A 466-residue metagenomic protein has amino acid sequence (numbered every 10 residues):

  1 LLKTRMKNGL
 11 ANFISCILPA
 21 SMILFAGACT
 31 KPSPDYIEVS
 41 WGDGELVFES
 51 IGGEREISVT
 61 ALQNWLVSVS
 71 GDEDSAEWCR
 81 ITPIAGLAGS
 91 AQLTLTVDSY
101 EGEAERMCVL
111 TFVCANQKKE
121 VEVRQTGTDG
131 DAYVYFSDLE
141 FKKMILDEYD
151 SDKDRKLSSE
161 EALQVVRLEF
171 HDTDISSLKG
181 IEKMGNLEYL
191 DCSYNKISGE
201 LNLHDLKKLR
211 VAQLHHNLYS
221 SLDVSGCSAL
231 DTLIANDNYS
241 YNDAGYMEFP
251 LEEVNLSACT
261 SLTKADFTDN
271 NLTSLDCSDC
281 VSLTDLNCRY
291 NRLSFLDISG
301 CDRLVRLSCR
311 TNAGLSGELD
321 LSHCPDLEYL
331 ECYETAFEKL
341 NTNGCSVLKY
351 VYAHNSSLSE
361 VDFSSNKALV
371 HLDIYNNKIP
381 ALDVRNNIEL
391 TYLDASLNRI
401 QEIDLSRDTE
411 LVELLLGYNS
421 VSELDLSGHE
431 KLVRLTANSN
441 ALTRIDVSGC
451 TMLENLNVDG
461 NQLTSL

Functional and structural regions predicted by a protein language model:
I23-V47, A115-F136: Bacterial Sec-dependent N-terminal signal peptides
Y36, A61-T94: Surface-exposed binding patches on compact interaction domains or structured appendages
L93, E103-N116: A short beta-strand micro-motif common to beta-rich folds, especially ectodomain repeats
K153-L201, D205-L206, R210: LRR N-terminal entry segment and analogous cap-like coil->beta motifs
V166-L168, L190-C192, R210-L214, D231-A235 (+11 more regions): Conserved hydrophobic beta-strand positions in leucine-rich repeat
T173, N195, N217, N238 (+11 more regions): Consensus "Asn ladder" position of solenoid repeat domains
L178-I181, E200-L201, L222-V224, D243 (+12 more regions): Canonical leucine-rich repeat
M184-L187, D205-L209, C227-L230, E248 (+12 more regions): Leucine-rich repeat
